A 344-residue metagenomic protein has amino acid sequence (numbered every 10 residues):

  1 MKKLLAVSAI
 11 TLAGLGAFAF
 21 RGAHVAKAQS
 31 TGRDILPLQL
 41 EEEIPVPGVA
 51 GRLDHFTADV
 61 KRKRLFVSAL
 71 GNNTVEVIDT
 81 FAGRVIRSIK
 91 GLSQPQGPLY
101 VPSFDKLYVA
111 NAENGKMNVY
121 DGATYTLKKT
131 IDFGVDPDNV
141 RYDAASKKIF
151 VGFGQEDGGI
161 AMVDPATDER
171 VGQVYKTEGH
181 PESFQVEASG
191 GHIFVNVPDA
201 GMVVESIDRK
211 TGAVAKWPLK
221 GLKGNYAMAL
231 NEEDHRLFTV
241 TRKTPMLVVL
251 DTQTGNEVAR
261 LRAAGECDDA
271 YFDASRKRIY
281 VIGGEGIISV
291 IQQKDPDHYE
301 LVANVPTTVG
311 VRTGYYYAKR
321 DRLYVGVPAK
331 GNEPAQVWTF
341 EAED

Functional and structural regions predicted by a protein language model:
M1-L4: Positively charged n-region of N-terminal signal peptides that target proteins for export
V7-T11: Sec-dependent N-terminal signal peptides
L12-D344: Predominantly soluble domains enriched in secretory-pathway, periplasmic, or organellar proteins
